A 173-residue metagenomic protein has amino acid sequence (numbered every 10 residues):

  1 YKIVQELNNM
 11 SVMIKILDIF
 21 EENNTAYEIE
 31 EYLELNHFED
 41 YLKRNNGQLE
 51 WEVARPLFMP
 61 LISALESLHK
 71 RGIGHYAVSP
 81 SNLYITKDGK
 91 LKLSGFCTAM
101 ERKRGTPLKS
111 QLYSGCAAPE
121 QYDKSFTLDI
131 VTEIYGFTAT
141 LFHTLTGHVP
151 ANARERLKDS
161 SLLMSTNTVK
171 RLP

Functional and structural regions predicted by a protein language model:
Y1-E6: AlphaC helix of the eukaryotic protein kinase fold
I19: Activation-segment/catalytic-loop signature of the eukaryotic protein kinase fold
N23-H37: Conserved short submotifs of the Hanks-type protein kinase catalytic core that shape the nucleotide-binding pocket
F38-L49: AlphaC helix of the protein kinase catalytic domain
L57-F58: Activation segment signature within eukaryotic-like protein kinase domains
L61-I73: Protein kinase catalytic-loop region centered on the HRD/HxD motif
N82-G95: Conserved protein kinase catalytic/activation segment
G115-P173: C-terminal lobe helix-coil module of Hanks-type protein kinase domains
